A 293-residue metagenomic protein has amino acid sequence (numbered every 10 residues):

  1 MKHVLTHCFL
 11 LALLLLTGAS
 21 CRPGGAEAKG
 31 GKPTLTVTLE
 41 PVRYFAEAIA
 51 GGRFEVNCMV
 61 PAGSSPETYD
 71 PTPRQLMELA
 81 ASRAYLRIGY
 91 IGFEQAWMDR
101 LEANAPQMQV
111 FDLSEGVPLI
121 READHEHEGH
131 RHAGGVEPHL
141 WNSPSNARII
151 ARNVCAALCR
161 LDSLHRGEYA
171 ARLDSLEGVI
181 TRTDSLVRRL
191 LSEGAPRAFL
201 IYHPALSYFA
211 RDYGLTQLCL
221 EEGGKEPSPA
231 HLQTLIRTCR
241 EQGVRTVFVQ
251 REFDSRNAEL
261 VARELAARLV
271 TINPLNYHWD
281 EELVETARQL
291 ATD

Functional and structural regions predicted by a protein language model:
M1-T6: Positively charged n-region of N-terminal signal peptides that target proteins for export
H7-G18: Bacterial N-terminal signal peptides
C21-D293: Extracytoplasmic metal-acquisition and chelation regions
